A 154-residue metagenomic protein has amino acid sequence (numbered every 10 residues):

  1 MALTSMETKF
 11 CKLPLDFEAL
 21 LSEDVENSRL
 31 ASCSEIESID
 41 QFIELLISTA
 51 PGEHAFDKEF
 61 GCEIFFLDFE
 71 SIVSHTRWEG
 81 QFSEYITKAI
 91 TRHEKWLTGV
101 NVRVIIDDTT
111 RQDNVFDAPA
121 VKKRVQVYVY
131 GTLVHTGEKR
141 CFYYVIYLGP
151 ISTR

Functional and structural regions predicted by a protein language model:
M1-T76, T110-R154: Immediate N-terminus of the mature polypeptide
E79-G80: Short, solvent-exposed, polar/charged sequence segments at loop or secondary-structure edges
E84-R92: Short, acidic/charged, Gly/Pro-enriched secondary-structure junctions
R92-I106: Short, well-structured beta-strand/strand-turn elements
